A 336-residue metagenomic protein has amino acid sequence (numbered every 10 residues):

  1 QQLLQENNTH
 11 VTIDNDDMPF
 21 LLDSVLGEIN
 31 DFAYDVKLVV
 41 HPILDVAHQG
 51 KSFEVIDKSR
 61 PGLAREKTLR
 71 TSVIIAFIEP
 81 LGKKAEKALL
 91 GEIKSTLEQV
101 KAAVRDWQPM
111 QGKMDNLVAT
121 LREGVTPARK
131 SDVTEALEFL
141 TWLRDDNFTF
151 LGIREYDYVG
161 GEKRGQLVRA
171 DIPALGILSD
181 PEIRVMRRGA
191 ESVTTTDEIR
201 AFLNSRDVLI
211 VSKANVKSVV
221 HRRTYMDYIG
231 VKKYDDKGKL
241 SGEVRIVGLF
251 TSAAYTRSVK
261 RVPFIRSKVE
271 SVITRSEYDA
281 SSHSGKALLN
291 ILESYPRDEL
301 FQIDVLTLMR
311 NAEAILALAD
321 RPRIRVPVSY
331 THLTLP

Functional and structural regions predicted by a protein language model:
Q1-E6, H10-T12, G27, P42 (+2 more regions): Charge-rich interaction surfaces and accessory domains that mediate macromolecular binding and assembly
Q1-H48, S52: Nucleic acid-processing catalytic cores of prokaryotic defense/repair systems
D17, P80-G82, D235: A broadly conserved detector of short glycine/acidic/proline-rich loop/turn motifs that flank catalytic sites and bind
A47-Q99: Long, continuous compositionally biased terminal/linker segments
